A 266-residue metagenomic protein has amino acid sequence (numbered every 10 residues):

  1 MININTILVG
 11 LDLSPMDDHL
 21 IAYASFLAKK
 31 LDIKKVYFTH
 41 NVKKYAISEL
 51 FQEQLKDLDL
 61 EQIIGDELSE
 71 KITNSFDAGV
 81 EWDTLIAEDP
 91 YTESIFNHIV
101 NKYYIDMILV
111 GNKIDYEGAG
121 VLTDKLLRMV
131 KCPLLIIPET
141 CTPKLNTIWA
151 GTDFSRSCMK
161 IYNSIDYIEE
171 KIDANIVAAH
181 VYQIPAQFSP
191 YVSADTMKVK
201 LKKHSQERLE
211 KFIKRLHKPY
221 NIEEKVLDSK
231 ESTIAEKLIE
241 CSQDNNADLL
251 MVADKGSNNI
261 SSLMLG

Functional and structural regions predicted by a protein language model:
M1-I2, K43, L55-K56, T73-I108 (+3 more regions): Structural beta-alpha unit
M1-Q54, T147-K198, K214-P219, E223: Small/aliphatic-rich secondary-structure junction motif
K35, K125, P133-L135, N175: Proline-centered loop/turn at the N-terminus of a beta-strand
N41, K113, E139-T140, V181 (+1 more regions): Short, ordered loop/turn segments at secondary-structure junctions
L55-D66, D195-E207: A short acidic, glycine-rich active-site loop that binds or catalyzes chemistry on phosphate/adenosine moieties
L109-N112, P133-E139: Short beta-strand elements of ligand-binding domains
G120-L122, L263-G266: Charged helix-capping and loop-helix junction motifs
V130-K131, I172: Short, structured coil segments at secondary-structure junctions
